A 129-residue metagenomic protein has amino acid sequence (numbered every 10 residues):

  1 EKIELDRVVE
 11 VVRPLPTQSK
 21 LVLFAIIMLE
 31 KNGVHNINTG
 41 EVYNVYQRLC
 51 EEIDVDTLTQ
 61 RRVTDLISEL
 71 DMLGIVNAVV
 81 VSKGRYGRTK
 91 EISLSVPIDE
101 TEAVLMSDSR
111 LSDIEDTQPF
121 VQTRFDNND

Functional and structural regions predicted by a protein language model:
E1-V8: Conserved C-terminal helix/linker of AAA+ ATPases
V8-V12, I26-L29: Short secondary-structure capping micro-motifs at structural edges
R13-T17: P-loop NTPase nucleotide-binding module
S19-I26, T64: Hydrophobic residues on short alpha-helical segments
L29-D129: Terminal-proximal interaction/regulatory segments of ATP-powered molecular machines
